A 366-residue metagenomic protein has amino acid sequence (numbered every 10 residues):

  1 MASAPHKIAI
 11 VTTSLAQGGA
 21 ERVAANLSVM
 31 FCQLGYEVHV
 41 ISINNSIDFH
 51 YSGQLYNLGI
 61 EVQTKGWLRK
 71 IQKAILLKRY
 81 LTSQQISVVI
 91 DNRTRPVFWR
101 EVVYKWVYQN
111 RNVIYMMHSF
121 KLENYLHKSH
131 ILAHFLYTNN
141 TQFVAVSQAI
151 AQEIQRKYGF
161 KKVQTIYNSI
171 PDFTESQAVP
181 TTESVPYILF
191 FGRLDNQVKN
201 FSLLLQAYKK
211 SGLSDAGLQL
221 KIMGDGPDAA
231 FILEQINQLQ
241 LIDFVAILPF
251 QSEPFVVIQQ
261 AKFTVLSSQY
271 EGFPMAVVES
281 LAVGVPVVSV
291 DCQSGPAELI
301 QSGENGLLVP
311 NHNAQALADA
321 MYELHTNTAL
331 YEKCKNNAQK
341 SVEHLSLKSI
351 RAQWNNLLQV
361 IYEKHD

Functional and structural regions predicted by a protein language model:
A9-V11, T181-K199, L205-Y208, K221 (+1 more regions): Conserved donor-binding/catalytic core segment of Leloir-type glycosyltransferases
I10-I71, K157, L357: N-terminal strand-loop element at the rim of the active site of nucleotide-sugar-dependent glycosyltransferases
E21-N26, D195-K210, P227-L233, Q315: A conserved mid-protein helix/loop that constitutes part of the nucleotide-sugar donor-binding site
D91-F98, M117: Short His-centered aromatic/hydrophobic patch
L233-F250: Nucleotide-activated donor-binding/catalytic signature segment of Leloir-type glycosyltransferases, i.e., the conserved
Q269: Aromatic "clamp/platform" in nucleotide-sugar-dependent glycosyltransferases that forms part of the donor/acceptor
P286-V290: Short hydrophobic beta-strand element within catalytic cores of glycosyltransferases and related nucleotide-activated
Q301-G303, L307-A314, Y322-T328: Conserved acidic donor-binding segment of nucleotide-sugar-dependent glycosyltransferases
